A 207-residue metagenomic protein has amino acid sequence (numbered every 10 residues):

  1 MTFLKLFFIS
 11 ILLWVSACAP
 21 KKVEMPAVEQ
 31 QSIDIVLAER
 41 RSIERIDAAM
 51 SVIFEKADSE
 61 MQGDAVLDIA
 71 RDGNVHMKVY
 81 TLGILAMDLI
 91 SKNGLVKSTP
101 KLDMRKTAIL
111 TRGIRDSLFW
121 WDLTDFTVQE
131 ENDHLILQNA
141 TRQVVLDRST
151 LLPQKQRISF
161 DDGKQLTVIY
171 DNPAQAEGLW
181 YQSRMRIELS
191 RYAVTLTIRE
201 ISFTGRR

Functional and structural regions predicted by a protein language model:
M1-C18: Sec-dependent bacterial lipoprotein signal peptides
C18-V66, G73-N74: N-terminal leader/targeting segments and the immediate start of mature chains
A65-I69, L89-G94, I169-Q175: Extended lipid/amphipathic-ligand handling interfaces
V75-V79, V96-P100, L137, P153-Q156: Short hydrophobic/aromatic-rich beta-strand segments that constitute the beta-sheet cores of beta-sandwich/beta-barrel
K78, L82-L85, D103: Membrane-embedded segments
L85-I90, S98: Flexible beta-edge/linker motif
V96-E130: Acidic/charged, solvent-exposed loop-and-adjacent secondary-structure segments enriched in E/D, K/R, S/T, and G/P
E130-R207: Gly/Pro-enriched, hydrophobic low-complexity segments that function as extracytoplasmic propeptides/linkers
